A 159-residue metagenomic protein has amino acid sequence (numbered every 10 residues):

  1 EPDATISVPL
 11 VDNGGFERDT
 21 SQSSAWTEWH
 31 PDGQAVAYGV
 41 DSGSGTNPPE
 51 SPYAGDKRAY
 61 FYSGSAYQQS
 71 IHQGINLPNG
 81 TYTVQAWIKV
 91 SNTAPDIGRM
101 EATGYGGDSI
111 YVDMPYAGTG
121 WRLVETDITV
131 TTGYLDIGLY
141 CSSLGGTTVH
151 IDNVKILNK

Functional and structural regions predicted by a protein language model:
F16, Q68-D96, R122-I128, V154: Extra-cytoplasmic beta-strand recognition segments
E17-R58: Extracellular glycan-recognition surfaces and repeat-rich motifs
S24-W29, Q69-I71, T93-G104, L135-G138: Beta-strand acidic-aromatic groove motif in beta-rich domains, primarily in extracellular
G55, P78-G80, G120, G133: A glycine-anchored, Pro-Gly-centered beta-turn/N-cap motif
D56-P78, G107-Y111: Secreted extracellular polysaccharide-interacting domains
A66-Q68, Y140-N158: Extracellular carbohydrate recognition
Q85-G118: Extracellular ligand-binding interfaces
Y105-Y134, L144: Extracellular carbohydrate recognition and processing domains and analogous Trp-centered ligand-binding platforms
